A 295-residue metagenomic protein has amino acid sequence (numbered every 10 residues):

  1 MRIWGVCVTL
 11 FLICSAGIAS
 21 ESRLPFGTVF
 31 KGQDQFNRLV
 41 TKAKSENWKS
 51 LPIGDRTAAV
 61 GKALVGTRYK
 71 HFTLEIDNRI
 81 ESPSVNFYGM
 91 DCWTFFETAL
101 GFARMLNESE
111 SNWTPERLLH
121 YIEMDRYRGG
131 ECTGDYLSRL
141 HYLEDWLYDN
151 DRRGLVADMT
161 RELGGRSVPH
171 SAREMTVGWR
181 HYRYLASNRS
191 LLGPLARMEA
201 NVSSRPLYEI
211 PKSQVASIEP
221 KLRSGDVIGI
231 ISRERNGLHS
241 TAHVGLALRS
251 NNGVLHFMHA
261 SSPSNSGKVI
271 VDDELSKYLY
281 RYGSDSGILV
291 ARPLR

Functional and structural regions predicted by a protein language model:
M1-W4: Positively charged n-region of N-terminal signal peptides that target proteins for export
V6-S15: Bacterial N-terminal signal peptides
G17-E21: Boundary at the C-terminal end of the N-terminal hydrophobic targeting segment
S22-T94: Cationic-aromatic interfacial patches
Q33, N37-K44, G54-A58, K62 (+6 more regions): Generic detector of well-ordered alpha-helical segments enriched in charged/polar residues, highlighting helical
L64-L207, R223, S232, G253 (+1 more regions): Acidic/His-rich structured neighborhood in mature extracellular/periplasmic domains
P206-I218, E234-R235: Short alpha-helix capping/helix-loop boundary micro-motifs
L222-R223, I228-R295: C-terminal soluble interaction/assembly domains
